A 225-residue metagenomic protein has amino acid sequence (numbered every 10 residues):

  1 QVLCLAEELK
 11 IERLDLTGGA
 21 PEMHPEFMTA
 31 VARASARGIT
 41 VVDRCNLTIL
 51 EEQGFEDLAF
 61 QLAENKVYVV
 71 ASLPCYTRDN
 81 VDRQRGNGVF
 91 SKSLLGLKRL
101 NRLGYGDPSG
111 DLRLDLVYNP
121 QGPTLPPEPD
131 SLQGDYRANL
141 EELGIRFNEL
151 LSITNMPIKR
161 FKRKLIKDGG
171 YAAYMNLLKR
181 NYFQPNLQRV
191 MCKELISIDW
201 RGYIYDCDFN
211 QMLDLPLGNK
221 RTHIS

Functional and structural regions predicted by a protein language model:
Q1: Canonical Radical SAM [4Fe-4S] cluster-binding loop centered on the CxxxCxxC motif and its immediate flanking residues
L9, N65, G96-R113, L143-R146 (+1 more regions): A structural motif corresponding to the C-terminal end of an alpha-helix and its immediate exit/capping segment
L9-H24, S35-G54, A59-R99, D115: Core AdoMet radical
A30-T40, P123-L140, M175: Short, electropositive alpha-helical surface patch
E51, G122-L132, N181-V190: Active-site glycine- and acidic-residue-rich loops that bind and position anionic ligands or nucleotide-like cofactors
R78-Q84, P108-E128, L143-D168: Flexible glycine/acidic-rich beta-alpha junction loops that bind and position SAM and/or redox cofactors in anaerobic
P157-S225: Accessory C-terminal segments flanking Radical SAM cores
